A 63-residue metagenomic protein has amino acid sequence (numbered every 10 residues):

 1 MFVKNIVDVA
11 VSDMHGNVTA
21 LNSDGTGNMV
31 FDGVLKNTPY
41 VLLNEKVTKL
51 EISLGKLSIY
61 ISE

Functional and structural regions predicted by a protein language model:
M1-L21, G25: N-terminal acidic leader/helix
G16-E63: Detector for the mature cores of small, proteolytically processed and post-translationally modified peptide effectors
